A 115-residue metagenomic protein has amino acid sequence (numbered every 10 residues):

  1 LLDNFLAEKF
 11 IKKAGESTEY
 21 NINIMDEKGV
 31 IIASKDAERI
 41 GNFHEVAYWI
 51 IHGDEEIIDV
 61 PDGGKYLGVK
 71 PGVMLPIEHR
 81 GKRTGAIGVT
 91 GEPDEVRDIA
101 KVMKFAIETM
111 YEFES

Functional and structural regions predicted by a protein language model:
L2-S115: Hydrophobic, helix-rich cores of sensory/ligand-binding and other regulatory modules that couple small-molecule
